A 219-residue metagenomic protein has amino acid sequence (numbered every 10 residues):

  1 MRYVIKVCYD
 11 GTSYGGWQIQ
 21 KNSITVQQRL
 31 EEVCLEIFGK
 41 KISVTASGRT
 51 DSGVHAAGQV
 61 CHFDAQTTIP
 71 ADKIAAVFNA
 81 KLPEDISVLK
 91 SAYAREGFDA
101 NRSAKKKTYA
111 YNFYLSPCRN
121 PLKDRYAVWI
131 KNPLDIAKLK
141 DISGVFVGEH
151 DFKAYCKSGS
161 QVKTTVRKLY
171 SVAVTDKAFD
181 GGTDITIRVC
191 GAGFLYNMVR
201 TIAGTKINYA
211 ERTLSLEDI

Functional and structural regions predicted by a protein language model:
M1-I219: Structured-RNA-binding interfaces characteristic of tRNA pseudouridine synthases
